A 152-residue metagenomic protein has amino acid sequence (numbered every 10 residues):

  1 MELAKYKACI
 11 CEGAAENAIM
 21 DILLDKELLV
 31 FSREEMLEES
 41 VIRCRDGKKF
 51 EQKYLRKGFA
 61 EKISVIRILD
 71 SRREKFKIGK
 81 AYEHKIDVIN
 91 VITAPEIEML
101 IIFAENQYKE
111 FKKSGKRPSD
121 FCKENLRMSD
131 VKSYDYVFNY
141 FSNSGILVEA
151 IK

Functional and structural regions predicted by a protein language model:
M1-K5, N17-V41, R45-K152: C-terminal accessory helical subdomains adjacent to catalytic cores in phosphodiester- and nucleotide-handling enzymes
C11-G13: Extended, compositionally biased accessory segments flanking or bridging domains
